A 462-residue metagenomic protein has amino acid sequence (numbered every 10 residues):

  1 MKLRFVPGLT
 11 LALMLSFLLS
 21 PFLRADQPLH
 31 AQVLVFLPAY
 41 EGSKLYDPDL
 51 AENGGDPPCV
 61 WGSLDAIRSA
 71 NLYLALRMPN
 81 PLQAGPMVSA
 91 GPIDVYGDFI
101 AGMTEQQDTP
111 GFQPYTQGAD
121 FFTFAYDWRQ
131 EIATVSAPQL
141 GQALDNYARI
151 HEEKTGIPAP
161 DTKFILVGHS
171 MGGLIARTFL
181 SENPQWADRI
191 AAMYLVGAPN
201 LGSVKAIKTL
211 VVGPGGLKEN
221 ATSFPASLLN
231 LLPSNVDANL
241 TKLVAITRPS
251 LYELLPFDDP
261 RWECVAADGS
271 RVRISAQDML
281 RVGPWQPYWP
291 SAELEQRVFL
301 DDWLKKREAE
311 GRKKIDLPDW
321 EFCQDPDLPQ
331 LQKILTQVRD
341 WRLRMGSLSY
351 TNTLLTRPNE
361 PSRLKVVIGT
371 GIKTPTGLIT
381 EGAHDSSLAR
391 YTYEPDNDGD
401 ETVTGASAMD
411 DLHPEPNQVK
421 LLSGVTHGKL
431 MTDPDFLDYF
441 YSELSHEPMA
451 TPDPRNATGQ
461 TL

Functional and structural regions predicted by a protein language model:
M1-R4: Positively charged n-region of N-terminal signal peptides that target proteins for export
P7, P184, H384-S387: Short hydrophobic/aromatic segments of transmembrane alpha-helices and their interfaces
G8-S20: Bacterial N-terminal signal peptides
R24-V167, M171-L231, D237-A238, L251-D258 (+8 more regions): N-terminal non-catalytic accessory region
Q83-G91, L231-P233, T241, L317-L354 (+2 more regions): Active-site rim elements
A119-F122, Y126, Q130-I132, D259-S387: Alpha/beta-hydrolase fold catalytic core
